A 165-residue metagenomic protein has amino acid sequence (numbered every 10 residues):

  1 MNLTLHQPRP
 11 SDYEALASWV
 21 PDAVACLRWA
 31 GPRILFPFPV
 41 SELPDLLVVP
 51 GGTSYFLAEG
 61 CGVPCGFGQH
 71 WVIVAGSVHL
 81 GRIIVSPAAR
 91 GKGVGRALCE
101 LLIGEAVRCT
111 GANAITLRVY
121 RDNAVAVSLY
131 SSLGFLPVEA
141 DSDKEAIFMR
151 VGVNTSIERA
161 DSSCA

Functional and structural regions predicted by a protein language model:
N2-T4: Extreme N-terminal starter segment of soluble prokaryotic enzymes
Q7-G81, S86-A88, C99-C109, A140-D143 (+2 more regions): Acetyl-CoA-dependent GNAT
P87, T116-V127, D143-I147: Conserved beta-strand-loop-alpha-helix junction that forms the acyl-donor binding cleft
G93: Conserved G/P- and acidic residue-centered "switch" motifs that form tight phosphate/ATP-binding loops in soluble
R96, R121-E139: Conserved active-site alpha-helix within GNAT-family acetyltransferase domains
A106-R118: Conserved GNAT acetyl-CoA-binding A-motif
I147-A165: Terminal substrate-recognition subdomain of acyl/acetyltransferases
